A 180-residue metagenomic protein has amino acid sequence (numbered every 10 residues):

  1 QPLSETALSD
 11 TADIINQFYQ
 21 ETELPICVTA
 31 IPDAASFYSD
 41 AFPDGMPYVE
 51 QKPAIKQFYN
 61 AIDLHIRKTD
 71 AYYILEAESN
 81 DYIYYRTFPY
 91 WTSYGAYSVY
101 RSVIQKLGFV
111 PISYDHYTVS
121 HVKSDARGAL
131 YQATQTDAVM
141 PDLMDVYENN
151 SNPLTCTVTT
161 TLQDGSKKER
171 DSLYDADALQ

Functional and structural regions predicted by a protein language model:
Q1-Q180: Extracellular glycan-modifying ectodomains
